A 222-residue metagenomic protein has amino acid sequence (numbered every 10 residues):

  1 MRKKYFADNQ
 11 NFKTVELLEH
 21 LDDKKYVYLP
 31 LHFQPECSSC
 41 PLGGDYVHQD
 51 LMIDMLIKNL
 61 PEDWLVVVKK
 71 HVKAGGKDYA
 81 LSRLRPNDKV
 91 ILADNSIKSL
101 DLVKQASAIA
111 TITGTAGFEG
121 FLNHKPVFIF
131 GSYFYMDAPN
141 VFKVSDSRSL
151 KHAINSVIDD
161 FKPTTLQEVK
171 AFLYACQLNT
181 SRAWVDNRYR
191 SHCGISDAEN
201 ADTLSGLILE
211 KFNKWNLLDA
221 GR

Functional and structural regions predicted by a protein language model:
M1-C37: A nucleotide-sugar donor-handling region in carbohydrate enzymes
L21, R85, V103-K104: A short, aliphatic-rich alpha-helical micro-motif
K25-Y26, L65, S107-A108: Structural motif
H32-E36, V72-G75, A116-G117, F134-Y135: Short, solvent-exposed loop/turn segments at secondary-structure junctions
E36-D50: Mid-to-C-terminal functional-domain signal that highlights helix-capping/loop sites within ligand-binding modules
I53-A93: Catalytic donor nucleotide-activated moiety binding site of glycosyltransferases and closely related
D94-F142: A donor-sugar binding/catalytic signature common to diverse glycosyltransferases and related nucleotide-sugar
N140-R222: Leloir-type glycosyltransferase catalytic cores
